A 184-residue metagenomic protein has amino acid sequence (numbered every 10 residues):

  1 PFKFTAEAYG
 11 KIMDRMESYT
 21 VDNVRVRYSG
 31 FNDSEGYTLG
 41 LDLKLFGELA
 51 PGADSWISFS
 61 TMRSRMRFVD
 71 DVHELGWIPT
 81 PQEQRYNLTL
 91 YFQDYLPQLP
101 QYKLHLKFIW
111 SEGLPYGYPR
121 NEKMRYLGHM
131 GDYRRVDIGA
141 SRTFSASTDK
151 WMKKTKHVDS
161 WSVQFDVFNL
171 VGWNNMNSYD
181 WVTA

Functional and structural regions predicted by a protein language model:
P1, F46-G52, Q93-P97, S141-S147 (+2 more regions): Structural signature of outer-membrane beta-barrel channels/translocons
P1, G36-T38, R85-N87, Y133-R135 (+1 more regions): Membrane-spanning beta-strands of outer-membrane beta-barrel proteins
P1-Y37, V163-F168, N174: Membrane-embedded beta-barrel scaffold of Gram-negative outer-membrane proteins
T5, Y9-I12, S29-G117: Gram-negative outer-membrane beta-barrel transporters
M16-R25, M62, M66-E74, Y116-K123 (+2 more regions): Outer-membrane beta-barrel translocator domains and adjoining extracellular loop/strand segments of Gram-negative
A50-G52, R85, L99-Q101, Y133 (+2 more regions): Strand-connecting loop/turn motifs
L99-D137, S141: Extracytoplasmic gating/loop element in the C-terminal half of outer-membrane beta-barrel translocons and assembly
I109-P119, R142-A184: C-terminal beta-signal and adjacent terminal beta-strands/loops of Gram-negative outer-membrane beta-barrel proteins
